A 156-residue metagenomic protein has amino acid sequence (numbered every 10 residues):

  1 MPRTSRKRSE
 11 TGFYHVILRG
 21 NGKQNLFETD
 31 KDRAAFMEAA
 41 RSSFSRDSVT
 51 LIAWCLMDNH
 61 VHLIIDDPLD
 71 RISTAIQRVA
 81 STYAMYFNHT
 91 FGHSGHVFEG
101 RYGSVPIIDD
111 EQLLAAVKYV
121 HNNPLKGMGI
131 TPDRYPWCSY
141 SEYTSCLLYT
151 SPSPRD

Functional and structural regions predicted by a protein language model:
P2-F13, I17-D58, I64-D66: An N-terminal domain-cap segment
I17, H96, L148: Short acidic (Asp/Glu) and glycine-rich catalytic loops that position anionic groups and cofactors
A40-S43, N123, L147: Alpha-helix boundary/capping residues
S42, Y86, S153: Active-site catalytic microenvironments for nucleophilic, acid-base chemistry
D67-L69, T74-S145: Basic nucleic-acid-binding interfaces
Y149-D156: Conserved small/polar residues in nucleotide/adenosyl-binding loops
